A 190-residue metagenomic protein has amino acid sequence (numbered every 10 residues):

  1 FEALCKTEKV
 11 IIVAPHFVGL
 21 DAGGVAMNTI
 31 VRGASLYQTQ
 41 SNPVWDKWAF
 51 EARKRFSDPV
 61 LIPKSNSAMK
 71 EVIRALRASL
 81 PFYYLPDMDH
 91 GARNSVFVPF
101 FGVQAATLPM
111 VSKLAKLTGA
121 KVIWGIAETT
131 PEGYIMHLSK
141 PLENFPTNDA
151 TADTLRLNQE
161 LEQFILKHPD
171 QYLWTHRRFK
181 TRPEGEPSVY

Functional and structural regions predicted by a protein language model:
L4-T7, T29-I30, A34, N66-Y190: Non-catalytic C-terminal accessory region of glycerolipid acyltransferases and related lyso-lipid remodeling enzymes
E8-N66, A92-P99: Catalytic core of membrane glycerolipid acyltransferases/transacylases, capturing the structured, soluble-facing
